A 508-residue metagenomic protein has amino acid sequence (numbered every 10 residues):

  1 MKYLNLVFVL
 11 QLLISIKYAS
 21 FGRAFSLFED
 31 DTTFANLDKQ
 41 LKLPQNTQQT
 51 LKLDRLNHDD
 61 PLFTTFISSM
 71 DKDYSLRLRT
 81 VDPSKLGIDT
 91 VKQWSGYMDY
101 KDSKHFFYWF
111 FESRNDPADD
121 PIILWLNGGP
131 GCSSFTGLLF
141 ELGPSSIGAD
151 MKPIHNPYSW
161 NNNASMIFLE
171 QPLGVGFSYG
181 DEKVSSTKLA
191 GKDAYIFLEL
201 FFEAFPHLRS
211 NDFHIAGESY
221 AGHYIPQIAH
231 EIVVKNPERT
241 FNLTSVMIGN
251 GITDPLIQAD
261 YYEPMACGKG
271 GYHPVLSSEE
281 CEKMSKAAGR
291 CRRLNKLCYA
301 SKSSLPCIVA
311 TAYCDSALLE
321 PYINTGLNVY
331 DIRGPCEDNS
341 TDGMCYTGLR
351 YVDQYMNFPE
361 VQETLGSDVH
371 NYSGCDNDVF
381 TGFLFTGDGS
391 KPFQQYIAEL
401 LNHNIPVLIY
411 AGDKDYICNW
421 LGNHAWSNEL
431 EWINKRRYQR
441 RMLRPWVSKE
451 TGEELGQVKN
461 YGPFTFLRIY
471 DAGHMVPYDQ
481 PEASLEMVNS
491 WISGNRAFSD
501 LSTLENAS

Functional and structural regions predicted by a protein language model:
K2-S508: Terminal and linker regions of secretory-pathway proteins
